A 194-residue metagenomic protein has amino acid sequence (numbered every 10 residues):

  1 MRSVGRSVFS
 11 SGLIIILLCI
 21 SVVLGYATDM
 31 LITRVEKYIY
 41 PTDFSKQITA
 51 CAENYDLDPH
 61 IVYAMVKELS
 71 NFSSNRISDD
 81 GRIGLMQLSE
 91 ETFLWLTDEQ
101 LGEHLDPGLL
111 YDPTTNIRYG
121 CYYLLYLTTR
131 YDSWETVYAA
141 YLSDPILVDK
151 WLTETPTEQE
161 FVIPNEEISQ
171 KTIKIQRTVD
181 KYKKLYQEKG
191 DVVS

Functional and structural regions predicted by a protein language model:
M1-V8: N-terminal Lys/Arg-rich, disordered targeting/topogenic segments
S10-D29: Hydrophobic membrane-insertion alpha-helices, especially the h-region of bacterial N-terminal signal peptides
A27-S194: Catalytic glycan-binding domains that act on GlcNAc-containing polysaccharides
